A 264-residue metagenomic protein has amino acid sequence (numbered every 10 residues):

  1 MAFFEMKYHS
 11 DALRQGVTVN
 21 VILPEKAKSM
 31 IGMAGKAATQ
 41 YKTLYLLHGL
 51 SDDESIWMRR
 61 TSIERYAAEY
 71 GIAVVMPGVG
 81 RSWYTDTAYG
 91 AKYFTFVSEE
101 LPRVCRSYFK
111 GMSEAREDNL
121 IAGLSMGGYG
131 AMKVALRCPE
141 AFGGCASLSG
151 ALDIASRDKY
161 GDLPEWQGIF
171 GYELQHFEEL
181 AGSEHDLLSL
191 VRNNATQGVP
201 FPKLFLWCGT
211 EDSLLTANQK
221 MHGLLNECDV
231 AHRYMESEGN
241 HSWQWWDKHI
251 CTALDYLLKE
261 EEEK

Functional and structural regions predicted by a protein language model:
M1-K264: Non-catalytic cap/lid and distal C-terminal segments of serine-dependent acyl enzymes
